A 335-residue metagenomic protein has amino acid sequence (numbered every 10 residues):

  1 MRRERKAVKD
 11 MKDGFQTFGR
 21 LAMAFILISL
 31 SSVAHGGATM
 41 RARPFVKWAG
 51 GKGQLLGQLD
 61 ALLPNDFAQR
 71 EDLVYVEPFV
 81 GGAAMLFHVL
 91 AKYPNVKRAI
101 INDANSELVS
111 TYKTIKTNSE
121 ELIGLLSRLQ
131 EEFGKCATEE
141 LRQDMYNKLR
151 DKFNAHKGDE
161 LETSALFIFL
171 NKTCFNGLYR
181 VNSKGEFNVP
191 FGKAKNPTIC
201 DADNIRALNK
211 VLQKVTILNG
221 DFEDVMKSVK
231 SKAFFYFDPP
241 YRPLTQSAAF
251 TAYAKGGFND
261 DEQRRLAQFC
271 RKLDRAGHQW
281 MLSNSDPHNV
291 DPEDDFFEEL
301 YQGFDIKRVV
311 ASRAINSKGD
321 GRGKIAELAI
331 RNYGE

Functional and structural regions predicted by a protein language model:
F18-S31, G36: Classical Sec-dependent N-terminal signal peptides that target proteins to the secretory pathway
G37-A68, V74, A84: S-adenosyl-L-methionine
Y75-V89, I101-N105, I168-F175, N182 (+4 more regions): Conserved proline-anchored active-site loop of SAM-dependent methyltransferases that bridges a beta-strand
K92-Q213, T251: Class I S-adenosyl-L-methionine-dependent methyltransferase module
S183-A194, Y241-Q263: Mobile active-site "lid"/loop adjacent to the S-adenosyl-L-methionine
N219-G220, V310: Short loop/edge segments at beta-strand edges and connector loops that shape dinucleotide/nucleotide cofactor-binding
N259-E335: Long, positively charged, glycine-interspersed low-complexity recognition regions
